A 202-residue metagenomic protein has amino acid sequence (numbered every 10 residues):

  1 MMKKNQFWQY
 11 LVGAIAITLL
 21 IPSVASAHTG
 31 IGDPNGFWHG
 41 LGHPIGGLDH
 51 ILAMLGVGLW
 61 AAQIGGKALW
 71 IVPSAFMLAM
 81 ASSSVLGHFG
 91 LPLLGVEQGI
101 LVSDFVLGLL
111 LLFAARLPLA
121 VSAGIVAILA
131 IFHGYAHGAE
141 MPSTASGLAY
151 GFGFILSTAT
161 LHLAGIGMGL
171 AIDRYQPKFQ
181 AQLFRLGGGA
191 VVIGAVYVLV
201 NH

Functional and structural regions predicted by a protein language model:
M2-H202: Membrane metalloprotein/metal-transporter helix-bundle signature
